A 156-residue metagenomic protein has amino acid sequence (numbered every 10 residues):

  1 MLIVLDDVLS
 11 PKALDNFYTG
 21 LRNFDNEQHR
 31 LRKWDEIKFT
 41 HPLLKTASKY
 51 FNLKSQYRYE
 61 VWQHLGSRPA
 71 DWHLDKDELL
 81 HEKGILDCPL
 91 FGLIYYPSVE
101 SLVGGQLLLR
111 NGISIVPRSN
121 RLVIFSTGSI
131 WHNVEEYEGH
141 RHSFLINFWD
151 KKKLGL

Functional and structural regions predicted by a protein language model:
M1-A70: Non-heme Fe(II)/2-oxoglutarate
L53-L156: Catalytic core of non-heme Fe(II) oxygenases with the double-stranded beta-helix
